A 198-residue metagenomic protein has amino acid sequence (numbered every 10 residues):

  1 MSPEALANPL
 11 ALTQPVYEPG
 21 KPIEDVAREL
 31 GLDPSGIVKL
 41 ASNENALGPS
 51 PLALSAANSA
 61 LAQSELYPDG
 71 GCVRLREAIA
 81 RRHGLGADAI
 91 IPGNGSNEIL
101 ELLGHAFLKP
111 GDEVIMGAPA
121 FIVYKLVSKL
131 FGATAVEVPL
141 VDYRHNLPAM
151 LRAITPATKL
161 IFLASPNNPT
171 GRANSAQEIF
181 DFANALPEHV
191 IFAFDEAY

Functional and structural regions predicted by a protein language model:
S2-N97, L102: N-terminal small-domain helix-loop-helix segment of the aminotransferase-like
S59-P187, F192-A193, Y198: Conserved core of the PLP fold type I
